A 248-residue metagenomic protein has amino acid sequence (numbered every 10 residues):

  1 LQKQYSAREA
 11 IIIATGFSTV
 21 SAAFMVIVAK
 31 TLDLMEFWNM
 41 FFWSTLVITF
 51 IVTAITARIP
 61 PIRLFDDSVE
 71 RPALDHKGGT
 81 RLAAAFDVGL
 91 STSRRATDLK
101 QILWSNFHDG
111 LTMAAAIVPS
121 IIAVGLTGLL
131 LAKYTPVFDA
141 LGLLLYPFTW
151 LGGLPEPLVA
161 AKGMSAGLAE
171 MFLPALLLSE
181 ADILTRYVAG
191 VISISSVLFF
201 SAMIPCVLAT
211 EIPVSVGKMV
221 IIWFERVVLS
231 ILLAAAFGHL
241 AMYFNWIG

Functional and structural regions predicted by a protein language model:
K3-A57, M171-G248: C-terminal transmembrane helix pair
R8-T15, S91-S93, A160-A161: Short, amphipathic, aromatic/basic-enriched membrane-interface segments that mark the entry/exit of transmembrane
I11-T15, F42, A73, M113 (+1 more regions): Structured catalytic/translocation cores of nucleotide/phosphate-coupled proteins
T45-I51, A85-V88, V118-L126: Hydrophobic mid-bilayer segments of alpha-helices in multi-pass membrane transport proteins, especially secondary
P60-L64, P136, W246: Perimembrane helix-loop junctions in membrane proteins
I62-L111: Intrinsically disordered, low-complexity non-transmembrane regions of multi-pass membrane transporters
T92-L184: Transmembrane helical segments that form the transport core of multi-pass membrane transport proteins
